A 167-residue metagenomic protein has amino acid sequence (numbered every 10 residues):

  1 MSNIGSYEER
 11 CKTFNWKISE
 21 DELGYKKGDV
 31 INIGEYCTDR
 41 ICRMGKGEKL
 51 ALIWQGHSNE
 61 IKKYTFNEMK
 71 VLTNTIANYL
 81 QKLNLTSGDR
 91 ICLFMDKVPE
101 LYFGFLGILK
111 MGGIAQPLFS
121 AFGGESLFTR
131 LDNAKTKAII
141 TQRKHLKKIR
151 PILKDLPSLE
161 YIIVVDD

Functional and structural regions predicted by a protein language model:
M1-G24, K154-I163: N-terminal presequences and immediately downstream first alpha-helices
S2, K82, L106, K110-D167: Structural core segment of the AMP-binding/adenylate-forming
S2-R10, D29-L52: A short N-terminal helical cap/helix-turn-helix that marks the beginning of AMP-binding/adenylate-forming
D21-I31, Q55-Y64: Acyl-group handling in specialized metabolite and lipid biosynthesis
N32-E35, K70, N74, R150: Generic alpha-helical structural signal
E48-L106, G123-F128: Conserved AMP-binding/adenylate-forming core of the ANL superfamily
